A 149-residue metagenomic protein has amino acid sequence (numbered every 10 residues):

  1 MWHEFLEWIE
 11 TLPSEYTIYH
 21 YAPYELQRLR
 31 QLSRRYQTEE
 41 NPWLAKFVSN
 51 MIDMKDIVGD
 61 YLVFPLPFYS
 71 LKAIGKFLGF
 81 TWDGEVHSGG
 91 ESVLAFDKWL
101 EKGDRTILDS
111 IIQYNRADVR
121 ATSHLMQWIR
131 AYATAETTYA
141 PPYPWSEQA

Functional and structural regions predicted by a protein language model:
M1-V93: Conserved DEDDh/DEDDy metal-dependent 3′-5′ exonuclease domain
L6, E10, T17-Y19, L26 (+3 more regions): Accessory DNA-binding and partner-docking regions appended to nucleic-acid-acting proteins, especially the terminal
Q37-T38, D60-F64, K102-L108, P142 (+1 more regions): Short, charged low-complexity intrinsically disordered segments located at boundaries of structured domains
I74-W145: Acidic, Mg2+-coordinating catalytic module of metal-dependent nucleases/exonucleases that use a two-metal-ion mechanism
